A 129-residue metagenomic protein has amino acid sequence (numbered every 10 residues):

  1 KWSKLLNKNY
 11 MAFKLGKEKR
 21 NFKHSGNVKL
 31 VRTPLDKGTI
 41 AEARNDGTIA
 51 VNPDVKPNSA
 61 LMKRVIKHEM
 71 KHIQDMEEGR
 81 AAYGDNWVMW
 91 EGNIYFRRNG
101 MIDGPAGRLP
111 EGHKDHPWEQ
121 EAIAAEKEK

Functional and structural regions predicted by a protein language model:
L5-L6: Leucine-biased recognition of intrinsically disordered, low-complexity hydrophobic segments
A12, K17-K37, A60, Y83-K129: Metalloprotease/metallohydrolase-associated module, dominated by Zn2+-dependent proteases
T33, N45-A50: Juxtacatalytic substrate-recognition/specificity segment
I40-R44: OB-fold/S1-family RNA-binding modules
I49-V65: Short pre-active-site segment immediately N-terminal to the catalytic Zn-binding motif
I66-M70, P117: Alpha-helical architecture
M70-W87: Catalytic Zn2+-binding segment of zinc metalloproteases
